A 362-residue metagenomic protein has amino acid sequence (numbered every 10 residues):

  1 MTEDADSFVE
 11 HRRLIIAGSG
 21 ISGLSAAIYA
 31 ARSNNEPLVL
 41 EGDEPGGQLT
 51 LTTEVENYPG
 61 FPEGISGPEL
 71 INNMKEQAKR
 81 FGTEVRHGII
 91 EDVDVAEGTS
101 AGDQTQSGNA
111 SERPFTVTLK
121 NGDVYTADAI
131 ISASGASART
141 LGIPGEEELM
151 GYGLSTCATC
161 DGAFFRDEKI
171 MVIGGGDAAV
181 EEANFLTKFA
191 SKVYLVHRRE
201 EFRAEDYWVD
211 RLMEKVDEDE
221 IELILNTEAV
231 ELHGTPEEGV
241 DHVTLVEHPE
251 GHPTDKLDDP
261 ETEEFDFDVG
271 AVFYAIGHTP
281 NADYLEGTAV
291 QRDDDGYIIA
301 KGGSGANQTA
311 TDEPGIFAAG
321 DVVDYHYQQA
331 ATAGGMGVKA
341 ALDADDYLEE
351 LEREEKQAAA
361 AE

Functional and structural regions predicted by a protein language model:
M1-R13, N72, R80, D123: Extreme N-terminal leader/targeting segments of oxidoreductases
E3, H11, G142, E148-F164 (+5 more regions): FAD-site-proximal beta/loop scaffold in flavoenzymes
D6-S22, E168-I173: Beta1/beta-strand and adjacent pyrophosphate-binding region of the FAD-binding site in flavoprotein oxidoreductases
H11, D43-S66, E201, E205-M213: Conserved N-terminal glycine-rich FAD pyrophosphate-binding loop of Rossmann-like flavoproteins
I15-A17, A31-L51, K192-A204: Glycine-rich FAD pyrophosphate-binding loop
G23, A179: N-terminal Rossmann-fold NAD(P) dinucleotide-binding loop
A78-T118, Y125-A127, K188-A306, D346-E362: A Rossmann-like FAD-binding core segment of flavoenzymes
